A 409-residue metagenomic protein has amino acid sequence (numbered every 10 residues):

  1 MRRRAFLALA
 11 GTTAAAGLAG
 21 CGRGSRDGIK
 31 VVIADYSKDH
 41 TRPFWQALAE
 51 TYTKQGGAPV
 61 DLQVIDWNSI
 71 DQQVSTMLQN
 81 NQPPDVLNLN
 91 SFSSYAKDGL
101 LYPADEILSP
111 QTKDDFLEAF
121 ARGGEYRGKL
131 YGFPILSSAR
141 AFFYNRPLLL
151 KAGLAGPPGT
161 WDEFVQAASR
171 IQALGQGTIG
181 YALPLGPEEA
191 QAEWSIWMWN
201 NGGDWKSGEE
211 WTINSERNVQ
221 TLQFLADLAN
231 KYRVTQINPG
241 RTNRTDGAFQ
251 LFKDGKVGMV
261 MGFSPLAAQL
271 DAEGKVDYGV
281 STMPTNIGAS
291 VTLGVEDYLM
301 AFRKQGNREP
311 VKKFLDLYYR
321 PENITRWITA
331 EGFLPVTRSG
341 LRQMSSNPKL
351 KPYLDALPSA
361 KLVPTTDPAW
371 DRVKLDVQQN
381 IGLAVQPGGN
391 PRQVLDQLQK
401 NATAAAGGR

Functional and structural regions predicted by a protein language model:
R2-S94, P110-K113, G156, T242 (+5 more regions): Conserved N-terminal structural module of periplasmic/extracytoplasmic solute-binding proteins
N90-A139, V165, E193, G279 (+1 more regions): Hinge/lid segment of periplasmic solute-binding proteins
F92, F263-K275, N286-Q379: C-terminal lobe and pocket-closing loops of periplasmic/extracytoplasmic Venus-flytrap solute-binding proteins
A96-L100, F120-P157, L183-S207, L293-A301 (+1 more regions): Periplasmic solute-binding protein
G99, L150, N230, A356-R409: Conserved C-terminal helix/tail region of periplasmic/extracytoplasmic solute-binding proteins
D105-E118, I179-E188, N201-Q223, D271-E273 (+4 more regions): Short, solvent-exposed loop/beta-turn-alpha elements that line the ligand-binding surface or hinge of extracytoplasmic
A168-R170, L174, E210-P239: Glycine-centered hinge/linker elements that transmit conformational signals in sensory and ligand-binding systems
Q223-N307: Extracytoplasmic/periplasmic substrate-binding proteins
